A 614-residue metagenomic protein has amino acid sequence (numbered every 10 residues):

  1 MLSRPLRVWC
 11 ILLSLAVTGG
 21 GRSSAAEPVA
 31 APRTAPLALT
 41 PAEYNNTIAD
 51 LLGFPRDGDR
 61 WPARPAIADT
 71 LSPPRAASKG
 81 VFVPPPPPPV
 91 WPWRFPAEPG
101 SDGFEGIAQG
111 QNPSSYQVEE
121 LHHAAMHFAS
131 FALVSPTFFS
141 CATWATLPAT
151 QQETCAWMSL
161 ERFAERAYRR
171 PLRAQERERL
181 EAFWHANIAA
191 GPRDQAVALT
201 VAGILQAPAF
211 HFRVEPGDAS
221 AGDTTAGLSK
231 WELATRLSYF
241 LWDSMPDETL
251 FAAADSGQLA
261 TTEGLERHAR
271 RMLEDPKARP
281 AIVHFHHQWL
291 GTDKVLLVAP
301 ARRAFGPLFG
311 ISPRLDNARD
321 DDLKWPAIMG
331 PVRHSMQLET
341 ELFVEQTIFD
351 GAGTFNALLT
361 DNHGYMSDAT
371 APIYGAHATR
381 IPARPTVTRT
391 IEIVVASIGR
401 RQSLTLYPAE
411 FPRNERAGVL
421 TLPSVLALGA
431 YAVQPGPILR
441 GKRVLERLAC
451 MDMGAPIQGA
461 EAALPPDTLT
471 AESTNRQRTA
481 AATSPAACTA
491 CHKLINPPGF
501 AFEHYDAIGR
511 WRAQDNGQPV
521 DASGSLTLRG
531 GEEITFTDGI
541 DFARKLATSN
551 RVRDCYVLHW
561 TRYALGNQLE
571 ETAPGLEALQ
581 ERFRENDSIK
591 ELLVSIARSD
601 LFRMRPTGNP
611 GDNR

Functional and structural regions predicted by a protein language model:
M1-R7: Positively charged n-region of N-terminal signal peptides that target proteins for export
L2, G19-R614: Low-complexity, glycine/serine/threonine/alanine-rich intrinsically disordered linker and propeptide segments
V8-T18: Bacterial N-terminal signal peptides
